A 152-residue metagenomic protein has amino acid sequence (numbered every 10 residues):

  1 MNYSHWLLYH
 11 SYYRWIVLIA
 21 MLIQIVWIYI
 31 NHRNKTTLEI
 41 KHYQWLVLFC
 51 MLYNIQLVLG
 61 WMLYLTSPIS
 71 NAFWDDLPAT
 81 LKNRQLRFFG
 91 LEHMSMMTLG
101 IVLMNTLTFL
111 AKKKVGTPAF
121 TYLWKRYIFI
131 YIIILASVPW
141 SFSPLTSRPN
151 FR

Functional and structural regions predicted by a protein language model:
M1-R152: Membrane-embedded alpha-helical bundles that constitute the cytochrome b-like, heme-associated redox core of multi-pass
